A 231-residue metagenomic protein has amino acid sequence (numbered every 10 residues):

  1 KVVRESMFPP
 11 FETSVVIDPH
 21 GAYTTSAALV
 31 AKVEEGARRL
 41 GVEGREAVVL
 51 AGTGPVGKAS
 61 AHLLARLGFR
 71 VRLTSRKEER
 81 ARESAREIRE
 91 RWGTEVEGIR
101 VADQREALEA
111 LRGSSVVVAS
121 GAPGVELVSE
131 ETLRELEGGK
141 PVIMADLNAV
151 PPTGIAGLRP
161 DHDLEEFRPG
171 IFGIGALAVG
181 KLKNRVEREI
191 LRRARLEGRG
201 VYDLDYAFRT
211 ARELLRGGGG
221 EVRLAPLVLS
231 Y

Functional and structural regions predicted by a protein language model:
K1, E79-E83, P152-G154: Short, charged/polar "capping" segments at the starts of alpha-helices and the immediately preceding loops
K1-E43, I174-V179, R188, A194: Glycine/serine-rich phosphate-binding loop and adjoining beta1-alpha1 elements at the start of nucleotide-handling
V2, P10, Y23-A27, G36-R39 (+5 more regions): Conserved mixed alpha/beta catalytic, RNA-binding, or beta-rich assembly cores of soluble enzyme, regulatory
S6-P10, G36, L67, E87 (+3 more regions): Change "in soluble alpha/beta enzymes" to "in soluble alpha/beta proteins
T13, G44, G68, K140-P141: A general structural motif
A37-V116: Glycine-rich phosphate/diphosphate-binding loop of Rossmann-like nucleotide-binding domains
E97-G173: Rossmann-like adenosine-cofactor binding region
V150-Y231: Adenosine-phosphate binding glycine-rich loop
